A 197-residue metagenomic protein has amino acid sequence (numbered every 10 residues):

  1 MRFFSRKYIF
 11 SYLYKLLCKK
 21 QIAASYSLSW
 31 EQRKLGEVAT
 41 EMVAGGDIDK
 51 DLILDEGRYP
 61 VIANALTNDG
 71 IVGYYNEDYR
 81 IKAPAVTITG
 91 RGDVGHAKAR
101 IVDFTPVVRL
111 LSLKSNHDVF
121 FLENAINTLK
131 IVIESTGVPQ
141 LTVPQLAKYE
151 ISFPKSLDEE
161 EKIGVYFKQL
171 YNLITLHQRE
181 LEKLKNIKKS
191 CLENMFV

Functional and structural regions predicted by a protein language model:
M1-G36, I151-L192: Amphipathic alpha-helical segments
R2, A23-G46, E56-A65: Non-catalytic DNA-recognition/assembly elements of restriction-modification systems
G45-D47, V72-G73: Short alpha-helical segments and helix-capping/turn motifs at coil-helix boundaries
D49-D55, V138-L141: Short coil/turn segments at secondary-structure boundaries
P60, V86, V165: Conserved, well-structured core segments
A63-A125, E134-V138, T142, L146: A short beta-sheet element
M195-V197: Positively charged
